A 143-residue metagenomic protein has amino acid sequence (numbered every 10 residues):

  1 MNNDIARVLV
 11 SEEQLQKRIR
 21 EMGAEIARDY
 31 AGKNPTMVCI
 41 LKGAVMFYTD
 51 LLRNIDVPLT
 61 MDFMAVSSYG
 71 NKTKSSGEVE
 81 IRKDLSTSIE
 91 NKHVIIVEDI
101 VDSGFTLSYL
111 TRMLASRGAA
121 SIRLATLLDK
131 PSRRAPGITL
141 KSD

Functional and structural regions predicted by a protein language model:
M1-D143: PRPP-associated nucleotide enzymes
